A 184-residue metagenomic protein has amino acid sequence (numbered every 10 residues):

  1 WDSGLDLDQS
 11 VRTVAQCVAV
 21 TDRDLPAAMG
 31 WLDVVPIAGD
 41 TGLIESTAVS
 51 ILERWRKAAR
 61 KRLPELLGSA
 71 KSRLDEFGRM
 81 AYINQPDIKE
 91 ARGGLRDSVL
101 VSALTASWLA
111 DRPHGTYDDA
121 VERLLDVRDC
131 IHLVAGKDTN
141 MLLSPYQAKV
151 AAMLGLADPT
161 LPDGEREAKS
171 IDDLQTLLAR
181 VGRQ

Functional and structural regions predicted by a protein language model:
W1-Q184: A nucleotide- and high-energy phosphate-metabolite-utilizing enzyme signature
